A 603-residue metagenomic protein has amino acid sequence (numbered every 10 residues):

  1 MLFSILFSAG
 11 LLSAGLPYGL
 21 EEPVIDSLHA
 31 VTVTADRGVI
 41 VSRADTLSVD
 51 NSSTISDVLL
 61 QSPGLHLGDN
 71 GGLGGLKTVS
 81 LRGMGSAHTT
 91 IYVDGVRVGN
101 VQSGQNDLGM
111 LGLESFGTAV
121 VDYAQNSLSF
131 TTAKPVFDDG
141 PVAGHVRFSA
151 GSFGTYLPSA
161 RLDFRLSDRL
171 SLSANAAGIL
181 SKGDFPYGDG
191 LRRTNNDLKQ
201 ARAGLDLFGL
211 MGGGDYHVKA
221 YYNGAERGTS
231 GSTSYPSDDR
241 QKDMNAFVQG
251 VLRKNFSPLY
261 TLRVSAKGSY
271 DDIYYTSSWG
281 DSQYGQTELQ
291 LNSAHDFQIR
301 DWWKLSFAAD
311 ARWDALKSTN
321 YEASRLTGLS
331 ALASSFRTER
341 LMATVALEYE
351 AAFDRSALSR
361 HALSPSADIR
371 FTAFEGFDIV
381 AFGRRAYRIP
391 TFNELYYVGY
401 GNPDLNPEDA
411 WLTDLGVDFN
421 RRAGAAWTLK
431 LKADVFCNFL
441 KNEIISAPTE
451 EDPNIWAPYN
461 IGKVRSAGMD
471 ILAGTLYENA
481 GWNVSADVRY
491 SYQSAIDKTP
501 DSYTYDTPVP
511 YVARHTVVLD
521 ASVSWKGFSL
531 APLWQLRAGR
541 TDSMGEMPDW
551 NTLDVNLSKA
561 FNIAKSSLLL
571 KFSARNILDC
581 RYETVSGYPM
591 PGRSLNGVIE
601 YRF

Functional and structural regions predicted by a protein language model:
Y18, I25-V58, T78: N-terminal periplasmic "start-of-domain" segments of outer-membrane beta-barrel proteins
S56, L60-V96: Extracytoplasmic beta-strand/coil segments of soluble accessory domains associated with Gram-negative outer-membrane
V96-Y123: Short acidic/polar hinge/loop motifs at secondary-structure boundaries that mediate gating or recognition
G117-Y123, T132-F164, A176, L191-N196: Short strand-turn segments of transmembrane beta-barrel domains in outer membranes, especially the first one or two
S181-G204, F208-Q290, L316-K317: Flexible loop and strand-edge segments within Gram-negative outer membrane beta-barrel domains
R263-Y275, V380, E408-A467, L472-L476 (+1 more regions): Membrane-embedded beta-barrel scaffold of Gram-negative outer-membrane proteins
R300-N438, D520: Structural signature of Gram-negative outer-membrane beta-barrels, strongest in the C-terminal barrel of TonB-dependent
C437-F439, Y459-T541, L578: Gram-negative outer-membrane beta-barrel transporters
